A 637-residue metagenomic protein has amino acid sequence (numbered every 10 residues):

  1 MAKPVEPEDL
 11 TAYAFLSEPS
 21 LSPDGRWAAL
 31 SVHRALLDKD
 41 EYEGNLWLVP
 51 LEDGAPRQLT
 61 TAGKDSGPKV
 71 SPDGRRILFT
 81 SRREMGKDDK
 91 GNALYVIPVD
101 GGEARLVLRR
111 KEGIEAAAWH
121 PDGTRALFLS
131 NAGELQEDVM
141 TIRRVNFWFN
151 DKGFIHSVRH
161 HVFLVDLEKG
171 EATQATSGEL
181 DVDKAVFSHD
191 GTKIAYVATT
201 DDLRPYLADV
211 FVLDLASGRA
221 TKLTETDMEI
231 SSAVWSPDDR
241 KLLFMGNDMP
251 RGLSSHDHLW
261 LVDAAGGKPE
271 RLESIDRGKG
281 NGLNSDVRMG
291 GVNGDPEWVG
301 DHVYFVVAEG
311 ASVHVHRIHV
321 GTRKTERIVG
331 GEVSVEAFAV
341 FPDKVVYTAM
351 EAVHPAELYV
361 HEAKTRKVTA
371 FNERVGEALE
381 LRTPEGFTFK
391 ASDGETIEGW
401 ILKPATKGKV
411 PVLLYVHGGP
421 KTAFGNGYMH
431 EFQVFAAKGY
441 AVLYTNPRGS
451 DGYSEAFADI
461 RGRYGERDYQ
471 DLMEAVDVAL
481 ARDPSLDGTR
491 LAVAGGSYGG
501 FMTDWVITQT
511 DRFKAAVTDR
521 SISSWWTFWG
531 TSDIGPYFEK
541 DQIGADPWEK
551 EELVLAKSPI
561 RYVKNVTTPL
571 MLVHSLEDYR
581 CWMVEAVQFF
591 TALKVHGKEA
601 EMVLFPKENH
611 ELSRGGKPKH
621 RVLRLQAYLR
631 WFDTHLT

Functional and structural regions predicted by a protein language model:
E18-S20, L127-L129, L135-I142, W148-F149 (+7 more regions): Non-catalytic accessory segments flanking enzyme active sites
P23-D24, P72-D73, P121-D122, H189-D190 (+3 more regions): Residue-level detector of Asp-centered blade-edge/turn motifs that repeat once per structural unit in beta-propeller
G25-A28, I77-L78, A126, G191-A195 (+3 more regions): Hydrophobic beta-strand positions that form the internal "hydrophobic ladder" of WD40/Gbeta-like beta-propeller blades
V32-N45, T60-S66, T80-Y95, R109-E115 (+10 more regions): A flexible loop/linker signature enriched in serine peptidases of the S9 family
P50-G54, P98-G102, D166-G170, D214-G218 (+3 more regions): Short loop/turn segments that connect beta-strands within beta-propeller blades
F371-T489, G496, F528-Y537: Cap/lid segment of the alpha/beta-hydrolase catalytic domain
P447-T637: Active-site-proximal cap/loop segments of hydrolase catalytic domains
